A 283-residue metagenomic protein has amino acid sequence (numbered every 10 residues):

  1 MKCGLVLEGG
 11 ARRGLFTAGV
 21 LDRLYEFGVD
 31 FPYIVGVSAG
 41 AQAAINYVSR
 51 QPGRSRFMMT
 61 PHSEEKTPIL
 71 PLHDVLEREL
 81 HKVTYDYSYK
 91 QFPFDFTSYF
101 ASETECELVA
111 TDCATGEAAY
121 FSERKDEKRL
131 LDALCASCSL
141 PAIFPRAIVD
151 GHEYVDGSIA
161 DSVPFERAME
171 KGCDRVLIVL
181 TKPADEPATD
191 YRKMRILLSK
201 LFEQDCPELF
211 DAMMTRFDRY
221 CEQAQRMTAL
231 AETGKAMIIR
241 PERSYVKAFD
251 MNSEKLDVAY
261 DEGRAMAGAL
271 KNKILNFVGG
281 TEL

Functional and structural regions predicted by a protein language model:
M1-V37, I45-L283: Patatin-like phospholipase
